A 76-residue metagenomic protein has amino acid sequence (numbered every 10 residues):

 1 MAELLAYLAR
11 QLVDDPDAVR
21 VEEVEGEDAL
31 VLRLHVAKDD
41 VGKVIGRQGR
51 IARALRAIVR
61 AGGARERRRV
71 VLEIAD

Functional and structural regions predicted by a protein language model:
M1-V41, A54-D76: RNA-contacting regions in translation and RNA-metabolism proteins, encompassing KH/S1 modules where present
I51: An amphipathic, aromatic/His-enriched active-site/gating alpha helix that lines ligand/cofactor pockets
